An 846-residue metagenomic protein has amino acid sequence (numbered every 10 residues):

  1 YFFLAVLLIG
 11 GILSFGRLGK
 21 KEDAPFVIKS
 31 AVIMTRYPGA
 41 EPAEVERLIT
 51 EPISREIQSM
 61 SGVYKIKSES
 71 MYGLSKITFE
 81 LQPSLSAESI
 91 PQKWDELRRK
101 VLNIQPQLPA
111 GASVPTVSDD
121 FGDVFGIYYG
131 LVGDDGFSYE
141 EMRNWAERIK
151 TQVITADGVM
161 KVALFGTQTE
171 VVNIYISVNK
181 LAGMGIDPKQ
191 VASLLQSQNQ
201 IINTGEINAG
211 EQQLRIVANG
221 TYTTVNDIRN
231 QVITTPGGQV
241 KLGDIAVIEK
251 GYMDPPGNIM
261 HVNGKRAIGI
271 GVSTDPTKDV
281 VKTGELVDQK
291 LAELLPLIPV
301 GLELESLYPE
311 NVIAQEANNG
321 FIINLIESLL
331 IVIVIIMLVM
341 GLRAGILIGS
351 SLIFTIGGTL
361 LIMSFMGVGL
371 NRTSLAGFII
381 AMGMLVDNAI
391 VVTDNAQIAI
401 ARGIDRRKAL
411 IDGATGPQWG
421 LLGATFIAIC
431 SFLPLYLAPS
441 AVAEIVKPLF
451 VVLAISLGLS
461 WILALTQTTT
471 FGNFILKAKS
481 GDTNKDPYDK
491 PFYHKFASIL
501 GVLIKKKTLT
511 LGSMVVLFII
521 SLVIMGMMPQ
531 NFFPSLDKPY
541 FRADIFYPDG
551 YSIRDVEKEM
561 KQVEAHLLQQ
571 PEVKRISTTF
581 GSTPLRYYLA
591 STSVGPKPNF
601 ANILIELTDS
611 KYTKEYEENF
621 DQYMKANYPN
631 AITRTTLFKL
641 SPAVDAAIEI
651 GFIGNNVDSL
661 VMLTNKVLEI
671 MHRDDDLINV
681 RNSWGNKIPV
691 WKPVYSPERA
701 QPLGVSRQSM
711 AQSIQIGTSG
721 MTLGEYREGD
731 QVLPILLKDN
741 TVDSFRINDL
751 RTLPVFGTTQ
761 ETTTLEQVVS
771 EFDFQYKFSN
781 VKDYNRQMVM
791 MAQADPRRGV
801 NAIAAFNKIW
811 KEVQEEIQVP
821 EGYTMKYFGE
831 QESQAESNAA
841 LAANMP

Functional and structural regions predicted by a protein language model:
Y1, R407-I411, A441-K447, L465-F518 (+3 more regions): Interfacial helix-loop-helix hairpins and adjacent transmembrane helices of multi-pass alpha-helical membrane proteins
Y1-K20, P417, N484-P534, K574: Signature of alpha-helical transmembrane segments and their immediate interfacial
V6-A40, L102-G111, Y436-E444, V515-Y551 (+2 more regions): Transmembrane helices with small-residue packing motifs
L8, E44-D120, N179-Q200, T221 (+3 more regions): Solvent-exposed, membrane-proximal periplasmic/extracellular interface segments of envelope transport and secretion
G10-R17, E303, L330-I398, I455: Hydrophobic transmembrane alpha-helices and their membrane-interface caps in long multi-pass transport proteins
Q105, Q152-L330, M337, T393 (+2 more regions): Extracytoplasmic/periplasmic membrane-proximal domains and adjacent transmembrane bundles of envelope biogenesis
L307, A314, N318, T393 (+3 more regions): Helix-loop junctions and hydrophobic alpha-helical segments within the transmembrane domains of large membrane
V334-V339, G358-T373, L422-Q467, F471-N473 (+2 more regions): Hydrophobic, glycine/alanine-rich multi-pass transmembrane helices and their short helix-loop junctions in large
